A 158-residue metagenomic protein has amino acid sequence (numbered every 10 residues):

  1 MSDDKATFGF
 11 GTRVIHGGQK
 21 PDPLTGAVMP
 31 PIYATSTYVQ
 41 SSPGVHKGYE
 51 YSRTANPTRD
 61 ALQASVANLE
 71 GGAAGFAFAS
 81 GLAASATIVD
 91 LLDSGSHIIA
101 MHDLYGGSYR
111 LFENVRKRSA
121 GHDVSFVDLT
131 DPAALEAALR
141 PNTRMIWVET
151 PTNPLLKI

Functional and structural regions predicted by a protein language model:
S2-N56, L62-S65: N-terminal "arm"/small-domain region of PLP-dependent enzymes with the aminotransferase-like
G26, V66, A84, I98 (+2 more regions): Buried hydrophobic positions in well-ordered alpha/beta secondary-structure cores of metabolic enzymes
T37-A86, D90-L91, G107-V115: Conserved N-terminal alpha-helix of the aminotransferase class I/II PLP-enzyme fold
F76, H97-I99, R144: Conserved beta-strand elements of the Class I
A79-S80, D103-L104, T130, L156: Short beta->alpha linker loops
V89-S108, V127-D128: Conserved PLP-anchoring active-site segment centered on the Schiff-base-forming lysine
E113-I158: PLP-dependent aminotransferase-class I/II
